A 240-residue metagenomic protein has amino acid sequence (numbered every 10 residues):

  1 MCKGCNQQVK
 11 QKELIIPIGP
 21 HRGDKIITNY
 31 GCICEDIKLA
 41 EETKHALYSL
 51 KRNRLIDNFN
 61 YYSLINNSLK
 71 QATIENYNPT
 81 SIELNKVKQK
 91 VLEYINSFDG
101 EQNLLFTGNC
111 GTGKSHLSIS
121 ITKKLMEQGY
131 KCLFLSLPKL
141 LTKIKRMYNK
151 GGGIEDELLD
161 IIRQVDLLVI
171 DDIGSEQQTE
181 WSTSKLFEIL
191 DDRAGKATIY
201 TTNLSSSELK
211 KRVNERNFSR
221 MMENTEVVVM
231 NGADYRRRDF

Functional and structural regions predicted by a protein language model:
M1-T80, L84, V227-V228, G232 (+1 more regions): A short, basic N-terminal segment
N66-Q71, V87-N103: A short mid-domain helix/strand-loop element embedded in enzyme catalytic domains that forms or borders the active-site
N78, T107-G108, K143-I144: Surface-exposed cleft-lining segments at the edges of enzyme active sites
I82-V91, E101, T122, M126-Q164 (+1 more regions): Short glycine-rich substrate-engagement loop in P-loop NTPases that contacts/grips substrate
G100-S118: Walker A/P-loop nucleotide-binding motif
Q102, Y130-K131, Q164-L168, A194-Y200: Loop/turn-to-beta-strand initiation segments
L140-M147, I173-F240: Replace "adjacent to P-loop NTPase cores in ATP/GTP-dependent enzymes" with "adjacent to NTP-binding cores
